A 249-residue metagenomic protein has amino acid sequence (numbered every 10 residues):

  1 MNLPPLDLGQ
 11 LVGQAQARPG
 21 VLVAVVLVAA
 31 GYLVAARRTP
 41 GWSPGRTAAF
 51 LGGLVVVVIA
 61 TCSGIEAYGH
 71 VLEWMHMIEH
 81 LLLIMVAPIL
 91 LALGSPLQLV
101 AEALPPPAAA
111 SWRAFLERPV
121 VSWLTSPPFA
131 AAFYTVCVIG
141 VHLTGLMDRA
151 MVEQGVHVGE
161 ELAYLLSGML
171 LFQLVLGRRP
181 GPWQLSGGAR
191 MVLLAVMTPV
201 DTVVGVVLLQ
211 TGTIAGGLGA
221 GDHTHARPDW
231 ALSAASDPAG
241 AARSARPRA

Functional and structural regions predicted by a protein language model:
M1-A249: Alpha-helical membrane segments of multi-pass proteins
